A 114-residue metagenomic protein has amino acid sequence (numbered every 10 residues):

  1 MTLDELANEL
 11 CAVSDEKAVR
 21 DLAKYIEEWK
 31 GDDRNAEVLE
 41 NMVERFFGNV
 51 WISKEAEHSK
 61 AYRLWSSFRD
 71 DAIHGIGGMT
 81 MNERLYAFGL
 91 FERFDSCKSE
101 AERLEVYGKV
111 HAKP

Functional and structural regions predicted by a protein language model:
M1-P114: C-terminal-biased regions
